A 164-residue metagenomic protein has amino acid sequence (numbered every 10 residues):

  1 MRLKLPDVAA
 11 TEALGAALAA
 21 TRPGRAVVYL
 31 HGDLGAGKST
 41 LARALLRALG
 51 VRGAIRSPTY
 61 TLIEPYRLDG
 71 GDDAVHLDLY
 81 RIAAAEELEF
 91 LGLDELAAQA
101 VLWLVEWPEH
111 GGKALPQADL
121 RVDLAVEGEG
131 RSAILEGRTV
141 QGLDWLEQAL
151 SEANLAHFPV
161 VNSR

Functional and structural regions predicted by a protein language model:
M1, A83-L88, D94-R164: Short phosphate-coordinating micro-motif centered on Lys-Gly-acidic
M1-A17: N-terminal pre-Walker A segment at the start of P-loop NTPase domains
L18-R25: Phosphate-binding P-loop
V28-L30: Hydrophobic anchor at the beta1->P-loop junction of P-loop NTPases
D33: P-loop (Walker A) phosphate-binding loop of NTP-binding proteins
K38: Conserved lysine of the Walker
V51-Y66: Short beta-strand-centered segment that lines the nucleotide-binding/catalytic pocket of NTP-utilizing
